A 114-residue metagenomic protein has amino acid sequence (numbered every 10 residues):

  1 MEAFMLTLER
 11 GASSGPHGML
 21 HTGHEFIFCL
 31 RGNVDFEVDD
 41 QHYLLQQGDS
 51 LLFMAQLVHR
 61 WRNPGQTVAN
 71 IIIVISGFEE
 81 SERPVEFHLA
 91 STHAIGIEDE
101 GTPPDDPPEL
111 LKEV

Functional and structural regions predicted by a protein language model:
M1-G18, H24, V74-I75: A short glycine-rich, His/Asp/Glu-containing loop-to-beta-strand
E2-F4, E25, G32, A55-L57: A generic structural signal for short beta-strands and their flanking turns/coil linkers
T22-V38: Glycine- and acidic-residue-biased ligand/ion/polar-headgroup-sensing regions
D39-A55: Short acidic-glycine-tyrosine-enriched beta hairpin
Q46, A55-S81: Ligand-binding loop in jelly-roll beta-barrel domains
N70-D105: Double-stranded beta-helix
T102-V114: Long, low-complexity, intrinsically disordered segments
